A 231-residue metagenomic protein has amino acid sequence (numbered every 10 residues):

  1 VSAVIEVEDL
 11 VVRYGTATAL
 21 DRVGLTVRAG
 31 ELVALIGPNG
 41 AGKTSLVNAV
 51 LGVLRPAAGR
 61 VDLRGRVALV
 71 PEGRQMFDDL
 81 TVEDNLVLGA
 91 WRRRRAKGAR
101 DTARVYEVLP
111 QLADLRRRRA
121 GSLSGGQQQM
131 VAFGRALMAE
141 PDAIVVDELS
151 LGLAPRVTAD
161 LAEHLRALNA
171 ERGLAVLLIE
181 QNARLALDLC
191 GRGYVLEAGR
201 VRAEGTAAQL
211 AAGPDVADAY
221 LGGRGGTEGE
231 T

Functional and structural regions predicted by a protein language model:
G15, R55, D84-R100, V108-A113 (+2 more regions): ABC-type ATPase nucleotide-binding domains, specifically the catalytic core motifs of the NBD
I36-P38: The feature captures the beta-strand-to-loop junction immediately N-terminal to the Walker
L51: Helix-to-loop junction immediately C-terminal to a conserved catalytic motif
R119-L123: Conserved ABC ATPase signature
A136-L137: ABC ATPase C-loop
A159-G173: Helical segment within the ABC ATPase nucleotide-binding domain
